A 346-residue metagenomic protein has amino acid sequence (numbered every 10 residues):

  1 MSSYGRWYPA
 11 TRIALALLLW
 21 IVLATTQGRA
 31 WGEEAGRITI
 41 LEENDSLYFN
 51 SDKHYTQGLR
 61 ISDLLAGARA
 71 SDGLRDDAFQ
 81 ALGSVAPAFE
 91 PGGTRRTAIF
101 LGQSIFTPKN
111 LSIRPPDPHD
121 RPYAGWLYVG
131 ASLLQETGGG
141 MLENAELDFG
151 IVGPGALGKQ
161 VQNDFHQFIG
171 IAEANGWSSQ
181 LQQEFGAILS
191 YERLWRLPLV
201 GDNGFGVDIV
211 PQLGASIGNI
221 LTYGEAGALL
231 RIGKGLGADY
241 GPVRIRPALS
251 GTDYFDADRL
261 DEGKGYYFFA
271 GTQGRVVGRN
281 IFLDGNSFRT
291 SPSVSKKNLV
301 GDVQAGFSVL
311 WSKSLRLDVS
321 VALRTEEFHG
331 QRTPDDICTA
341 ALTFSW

Functional and structural regions predicted by a protein language model:
A30-A35, G67-R95, E136-N144, L197-I209 (+3 more regions): Short loop/turn motifs that connect adjacent beta-strands in outer-membrane beta-barrel proteins
I38-N44, T97-I105, L147-G153, R193 (+5 more regions): Transmembrane beta-barrel strands of outer-membrane/channel proteins
E43-L47, F106-N110, V152-A156, R196-V200 (+4 more regions): Sequence/structural signature of outer-membrane beta-barrel proteins
S46, R114-H119, E173-S179, G214 (+2 more regions): Extracellular loop and loop/strand-boundary signature of outer-membrane beta-barrel proteins
K53-L59, R95, Y123-L127, E143 (+7 more regions): Residues that define the transmembrane beta-barrel architecture of outer-membrane proteins
L59-L65, L101, V129-Q135, F149 (+6 more regions): Residues on the lipid-exposed face of transmembrane beta-strands in outer-membrane beta-barrel proteins
L82-K159: Long, hydrophobic/aromatic-enriched structural stretches that serve as scaffold segments
K109-L111, L229, K234-W346: Outer membrane beta-barrel transmembrane domains
